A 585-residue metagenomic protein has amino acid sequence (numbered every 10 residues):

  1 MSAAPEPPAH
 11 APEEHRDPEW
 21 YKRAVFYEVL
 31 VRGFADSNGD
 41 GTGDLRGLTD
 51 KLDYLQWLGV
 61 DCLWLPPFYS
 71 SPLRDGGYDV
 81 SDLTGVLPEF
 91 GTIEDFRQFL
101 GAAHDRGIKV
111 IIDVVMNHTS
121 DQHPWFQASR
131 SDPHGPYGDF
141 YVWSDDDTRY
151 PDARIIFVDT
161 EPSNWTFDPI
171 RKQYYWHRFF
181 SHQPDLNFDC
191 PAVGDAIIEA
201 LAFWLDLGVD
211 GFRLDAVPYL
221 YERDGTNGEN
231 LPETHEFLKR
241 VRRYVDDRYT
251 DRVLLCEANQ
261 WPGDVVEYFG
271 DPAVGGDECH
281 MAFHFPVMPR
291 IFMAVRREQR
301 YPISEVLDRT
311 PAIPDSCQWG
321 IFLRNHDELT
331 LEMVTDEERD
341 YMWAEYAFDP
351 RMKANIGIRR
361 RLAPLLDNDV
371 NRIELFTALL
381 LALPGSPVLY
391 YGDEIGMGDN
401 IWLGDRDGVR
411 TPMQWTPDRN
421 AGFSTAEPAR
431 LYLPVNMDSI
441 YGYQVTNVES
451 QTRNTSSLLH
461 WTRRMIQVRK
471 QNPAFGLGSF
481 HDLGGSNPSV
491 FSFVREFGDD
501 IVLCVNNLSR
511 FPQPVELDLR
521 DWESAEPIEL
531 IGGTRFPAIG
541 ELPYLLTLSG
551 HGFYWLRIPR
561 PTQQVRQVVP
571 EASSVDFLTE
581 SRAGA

Functional and structural regions predicted by a protein language model:
M1-E580, G584: Active-site and adjacent substrate-binding regions of carbohydrate-active enzymes
